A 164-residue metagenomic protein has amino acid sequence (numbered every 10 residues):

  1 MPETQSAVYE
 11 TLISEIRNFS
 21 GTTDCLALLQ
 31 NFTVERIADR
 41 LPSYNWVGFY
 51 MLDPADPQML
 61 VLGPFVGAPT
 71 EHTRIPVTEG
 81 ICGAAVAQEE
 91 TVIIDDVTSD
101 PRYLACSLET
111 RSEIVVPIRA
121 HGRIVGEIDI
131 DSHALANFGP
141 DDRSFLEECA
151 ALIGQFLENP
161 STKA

Functional and structural regions predicted by a protein language model:
M1-T70, L157-A164: Intrinsically disordered, low-complexity terminal regulatory regions
P2, R17, S132-A164: Juxtadomain coupling helices with adjacent low-complexity linkers
L41, A105-T110: Short loop/turn motifs at secondary-structure junctions and domain boundaries
W46, V115, E127: Short hydrophobic/aromatic beta-strand element in the GNAT-like acyltransferase core that lines or flanks the acyl-donor
L52-C106: Regulatory sensory and allosteric helical modules in signal-transduction proteins and certain transcription factors
S112-A120: A short, aliphatic-rich beta-strand micro-motif
R119-S132: Sensory-domain boundary capping and coupling elements
